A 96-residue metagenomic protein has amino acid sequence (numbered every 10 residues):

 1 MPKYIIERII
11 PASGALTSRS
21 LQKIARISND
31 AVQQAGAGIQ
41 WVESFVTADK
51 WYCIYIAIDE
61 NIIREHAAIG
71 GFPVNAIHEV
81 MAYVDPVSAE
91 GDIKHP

Functional and structural regions predicted by a protein language model:
M1-Q34, Q40, A48-K50, D85-P96: Short S/T/G/P-rich N-terminal loop/turn motif that feeds into the first structured element of a domain
E7, E43, E79: Acidic-residue sensor for enzyme active/binding pockets
I9, S44, I56: Acidic/polar N-terminal loop/beta-strand segments that form early-domain functional surfaces
A37-E43, A76: A short linear hydrophobic-aromatic micro-motif
E43-Y52, I63: Amphipathic, hydrophobic secondary-structure cores in small proteins
I56-Y83: An amphipathic, aromatic/His-enriched active-site/gating alpha helix that lines ligand/cofactor pockets
